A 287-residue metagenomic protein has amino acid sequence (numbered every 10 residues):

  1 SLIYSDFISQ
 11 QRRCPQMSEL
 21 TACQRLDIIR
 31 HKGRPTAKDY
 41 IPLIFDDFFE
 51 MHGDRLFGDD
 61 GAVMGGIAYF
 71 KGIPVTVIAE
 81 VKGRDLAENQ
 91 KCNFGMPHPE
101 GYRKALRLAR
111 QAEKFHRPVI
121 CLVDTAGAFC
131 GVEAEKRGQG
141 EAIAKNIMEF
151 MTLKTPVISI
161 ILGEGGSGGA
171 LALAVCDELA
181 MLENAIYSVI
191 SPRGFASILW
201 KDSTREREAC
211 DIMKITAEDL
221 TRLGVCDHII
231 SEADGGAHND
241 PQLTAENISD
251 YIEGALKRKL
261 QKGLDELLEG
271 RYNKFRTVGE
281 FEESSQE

Functional and structural regions predicted by a protein language model:
S5-S197, K201-T204, D211-E287: Terminal-region recognition feature
